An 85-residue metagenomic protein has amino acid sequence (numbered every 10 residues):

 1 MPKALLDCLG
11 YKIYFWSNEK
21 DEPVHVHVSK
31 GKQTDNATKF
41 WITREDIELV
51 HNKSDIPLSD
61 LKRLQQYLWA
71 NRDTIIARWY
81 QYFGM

Functional and structural regions predicted by a protein language model:
M1-S29: N-terminal first-folded block
L5, I13, E45-H51, N71: Generic preference for hydrophobic/aromatic residues in regular secondary structure cores
L5-G10, E19, T34, L61 (+1 more regions): Generic detection of intrinsically disordered/low-complexity segments and helix-coil linkers/edges
N18-L58: A short, structured beta-strand/loop element
N52-M85: Well-ordered alpha/beta subsegment
